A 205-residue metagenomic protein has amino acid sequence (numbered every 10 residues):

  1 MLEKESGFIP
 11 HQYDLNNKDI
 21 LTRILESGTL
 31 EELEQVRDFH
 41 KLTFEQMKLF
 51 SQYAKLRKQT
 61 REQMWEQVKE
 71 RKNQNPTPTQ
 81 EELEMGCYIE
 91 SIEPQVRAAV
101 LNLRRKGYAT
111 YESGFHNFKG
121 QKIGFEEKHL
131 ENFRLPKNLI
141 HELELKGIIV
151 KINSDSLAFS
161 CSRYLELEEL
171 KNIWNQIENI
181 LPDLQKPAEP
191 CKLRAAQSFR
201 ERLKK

Functional and structural regions predicted by a protein language model:
L2-K119: N-terminal low-complexity, intrinsically disordered segments
I92, N102, K106-T110, G114-E168: Catalytic toxin/effector domains delivered as secreted proteins or via bacterial secretion systems
E142-K205: Active-site or metal-binding loop neighborhoods of secreted/extracellular toxin and effector enzymes
